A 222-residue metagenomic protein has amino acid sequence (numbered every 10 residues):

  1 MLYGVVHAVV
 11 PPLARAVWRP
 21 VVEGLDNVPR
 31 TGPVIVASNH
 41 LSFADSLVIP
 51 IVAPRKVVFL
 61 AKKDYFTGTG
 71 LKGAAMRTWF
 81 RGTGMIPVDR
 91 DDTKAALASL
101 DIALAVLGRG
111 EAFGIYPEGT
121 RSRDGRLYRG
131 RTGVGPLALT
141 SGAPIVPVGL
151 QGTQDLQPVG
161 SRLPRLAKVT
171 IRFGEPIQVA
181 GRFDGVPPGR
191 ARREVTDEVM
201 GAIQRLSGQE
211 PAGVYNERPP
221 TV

Functional and structural regions predicted by a protein language model:
M1-L2, P50: N-terminal presequences and immediately downstream first alpha-helices
L2, L97-V222: Non-catalytic C-terminal accessory region of glycerolipid acyltransferases and related lyso-lipid remodeling enzymes
Y3-W18, R77, R81: Short hydrophobic helices that act as membrane-entry/anchoring signals
V10, I49-P50, R77, V134-A138: Short amphipathic alpha-helical segments and helix-helix/interface helices
R15, R30-T93: Catalytic core of membrane glycerolipid acyltransferases/transacylases, capturing the structured, soluble-facing
R15-V22, A95-L97, Q154-D155: Short gly/ser/thr-rich secondary-structure transition/capping motifs
P20, R55-K56, I86, G110 (+1 more regions): Secondary-structure boundary/capping positions in well-ordered alpha/beta enzyme cores
L25-P29: Glycine-rich helix-loop-beta junction characteristic of Rossmann-like nucleotide cofactor-binding loops
